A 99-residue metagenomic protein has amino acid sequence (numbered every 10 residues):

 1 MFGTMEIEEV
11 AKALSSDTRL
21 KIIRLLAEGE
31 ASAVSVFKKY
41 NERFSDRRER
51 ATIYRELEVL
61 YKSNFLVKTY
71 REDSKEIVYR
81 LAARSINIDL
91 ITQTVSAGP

Functional and structural regions predicted by a protein language model:
M1-R24: Short alpha-helical segments that sit at the start of domains
S15-S16, R71-T92: Short, cationic-aromatic polyanion-contact patches
D17, L25-S35: Short capping segments at the starts of secondary-structure elements
V34-S45: DNA-recognition alpha helix
D46-K62: Short amphipathic alpha-helical interaction segments
Y61-R71: A short, conserved structural fragment
T92-P99: Short acidic DE-rich linear segments
